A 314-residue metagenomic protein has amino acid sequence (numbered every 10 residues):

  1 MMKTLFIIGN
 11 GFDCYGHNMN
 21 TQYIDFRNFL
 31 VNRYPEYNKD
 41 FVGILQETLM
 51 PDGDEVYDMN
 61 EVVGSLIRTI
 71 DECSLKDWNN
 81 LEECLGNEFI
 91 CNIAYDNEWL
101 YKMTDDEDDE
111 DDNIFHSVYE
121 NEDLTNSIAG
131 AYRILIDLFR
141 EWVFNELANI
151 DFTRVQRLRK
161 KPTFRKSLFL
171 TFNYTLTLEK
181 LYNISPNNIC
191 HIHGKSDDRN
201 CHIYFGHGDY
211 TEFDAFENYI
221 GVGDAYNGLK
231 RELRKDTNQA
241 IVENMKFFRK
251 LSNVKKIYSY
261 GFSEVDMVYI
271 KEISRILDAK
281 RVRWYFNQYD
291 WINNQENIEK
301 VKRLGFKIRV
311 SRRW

Functional and structural regions predicted by a protein language model:
M1-G16, Y23-R33, Y37-D40, I241-W314: SIR2/sirtuin-family catalytic core signature
G16-H17, E179: Short N-terminal helix/helix-N-cap motif within the alpha/beta-hydrolase-1
N18-T21, N183: Short aromatic-enriched loop/helix-cap "lid" or pocket-rim segments at secondary-structure transitions that line
F41-G228: Extended, H/D-rich, highly charged conserved domains that either
L147-R159, R234-R249: A Trp-anchored, charged/polar loop motif used as the substrate-binding/catalytic surface of acyl/ester-handling
L168-F169, D236-N238, E264: A short linear-motif detector with a strong N-terminal bias
L229, L233: Extended redox/cofactor-interaction regions of prokaryotic respiratory oxidoreductases
